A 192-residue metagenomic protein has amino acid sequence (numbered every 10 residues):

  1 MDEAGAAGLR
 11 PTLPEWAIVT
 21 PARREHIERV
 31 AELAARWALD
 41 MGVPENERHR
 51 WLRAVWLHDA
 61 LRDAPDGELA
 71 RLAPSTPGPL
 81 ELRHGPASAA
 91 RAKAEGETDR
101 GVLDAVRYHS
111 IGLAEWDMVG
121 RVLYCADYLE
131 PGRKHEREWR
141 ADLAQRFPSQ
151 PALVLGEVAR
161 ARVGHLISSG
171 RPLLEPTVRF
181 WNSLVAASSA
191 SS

Functional and structural regions predicted by a protein language model:
D2-A6, I27, E81: Generic alpha-helical segment signature
D2-T20: Generic N-terminal amphipathic, Lys/Arg-enriched alpha-helix
P14-P21, H26, A35, M41-G156: Divalent metal-dependent catalytic cores for phosphoryl transfer on phosphate-bearing substrates
P151, G156, R160-G164, S168-G170: Internal alpha/beta core interface subdomains
G164-S192: Charged phosphate-binding loop/patch that engages nucleotide di/tri-phosphates or the phosphate backbone of nucleic
